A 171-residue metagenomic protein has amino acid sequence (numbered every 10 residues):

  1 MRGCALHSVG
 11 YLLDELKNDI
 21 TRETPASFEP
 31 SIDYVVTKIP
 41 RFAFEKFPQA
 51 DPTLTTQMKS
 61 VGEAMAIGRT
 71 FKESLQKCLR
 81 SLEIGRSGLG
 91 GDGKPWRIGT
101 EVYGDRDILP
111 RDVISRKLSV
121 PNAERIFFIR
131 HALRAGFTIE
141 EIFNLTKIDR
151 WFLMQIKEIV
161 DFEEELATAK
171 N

Functional and structural regions predicted by a protein language model:
M1-N171: ATP-dependent carboxylate/acyl-activation modules
